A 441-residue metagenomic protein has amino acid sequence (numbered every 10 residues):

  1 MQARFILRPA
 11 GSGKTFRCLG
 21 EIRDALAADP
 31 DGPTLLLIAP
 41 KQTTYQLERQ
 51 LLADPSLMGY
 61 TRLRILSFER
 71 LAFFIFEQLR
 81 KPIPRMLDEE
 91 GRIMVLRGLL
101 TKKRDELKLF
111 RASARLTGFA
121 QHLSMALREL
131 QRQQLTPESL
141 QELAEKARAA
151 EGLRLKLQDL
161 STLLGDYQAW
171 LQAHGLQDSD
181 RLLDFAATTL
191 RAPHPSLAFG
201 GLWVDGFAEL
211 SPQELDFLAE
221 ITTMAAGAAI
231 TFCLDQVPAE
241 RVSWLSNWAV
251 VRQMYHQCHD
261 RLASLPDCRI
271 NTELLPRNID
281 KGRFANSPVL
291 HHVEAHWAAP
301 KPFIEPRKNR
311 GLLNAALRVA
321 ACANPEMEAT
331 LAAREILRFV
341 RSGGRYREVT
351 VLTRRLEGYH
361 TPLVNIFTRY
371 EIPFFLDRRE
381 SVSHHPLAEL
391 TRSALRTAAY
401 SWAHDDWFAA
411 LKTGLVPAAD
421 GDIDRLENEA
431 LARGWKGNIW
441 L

Functional and structural regions predicted by a protein language model:
M1-L441: Polyanion-engaging groove/track-forming segments
